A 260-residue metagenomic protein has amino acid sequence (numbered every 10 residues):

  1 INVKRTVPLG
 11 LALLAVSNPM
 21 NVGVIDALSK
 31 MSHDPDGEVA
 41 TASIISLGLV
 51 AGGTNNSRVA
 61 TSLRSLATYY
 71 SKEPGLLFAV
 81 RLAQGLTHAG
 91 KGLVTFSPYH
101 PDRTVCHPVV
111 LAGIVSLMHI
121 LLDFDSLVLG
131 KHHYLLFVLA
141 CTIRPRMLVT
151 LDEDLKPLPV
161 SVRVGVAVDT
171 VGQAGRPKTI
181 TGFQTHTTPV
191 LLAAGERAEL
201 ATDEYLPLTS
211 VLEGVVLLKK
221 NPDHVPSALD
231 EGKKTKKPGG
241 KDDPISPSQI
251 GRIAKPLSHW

Functional and structural regions predicted by a protein language model:
I1-W260: Long internal repeat-built scaffold domains in very large eukaryotic proteins
